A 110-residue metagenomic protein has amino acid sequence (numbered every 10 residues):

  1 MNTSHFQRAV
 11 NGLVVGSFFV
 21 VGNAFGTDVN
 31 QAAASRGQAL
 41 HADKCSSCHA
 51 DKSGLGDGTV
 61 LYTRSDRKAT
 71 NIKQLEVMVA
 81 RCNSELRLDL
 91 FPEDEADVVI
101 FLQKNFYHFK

Functional and structural regions predicted by a protein language model:
N2-L13: Bacterial N-terminal signal peptides that target proteins for export
N11-V21: Bacterial N-terminal signal peptides
V21-L40, R87: Electrostatic cytochrome c docking/interface patches
A34-Q38, A50-A80: Gly/Gly-Pro-rich "capping" loops immediately C-terminal to redox-active cysteine motifs in periplasmic/lumenal
A39-D51, V77, R81, D97-I100 (+1 more regions): C-type cytochrome heme c attachment motif
S47, K68-A69, E85, K104-H108: Amphipathic alpha-helical interaction surfaces
R81-D89: Alpha-helix C-capping/helix-to-loop hinge sites
L88-K110: C-terminal capping alpha-helices of c-type cytochrome domains
